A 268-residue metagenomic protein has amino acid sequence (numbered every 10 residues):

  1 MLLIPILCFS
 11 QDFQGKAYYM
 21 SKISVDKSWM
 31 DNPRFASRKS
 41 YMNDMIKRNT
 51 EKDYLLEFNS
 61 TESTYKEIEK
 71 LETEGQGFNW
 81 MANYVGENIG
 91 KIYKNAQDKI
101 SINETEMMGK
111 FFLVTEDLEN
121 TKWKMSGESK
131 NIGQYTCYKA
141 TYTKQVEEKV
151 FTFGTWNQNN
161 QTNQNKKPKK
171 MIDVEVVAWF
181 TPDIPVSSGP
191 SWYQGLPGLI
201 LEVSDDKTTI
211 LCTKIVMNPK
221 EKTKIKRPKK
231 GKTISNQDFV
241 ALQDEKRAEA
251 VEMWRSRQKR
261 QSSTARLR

Functional and structural regions predicted by a protein language model:
M1-L2: Sec-dependent signal peptide recognition, specifically the positively charged N-region followed immediately by
I6-S10: Sec/Tat signal peptide C-region and signal peptidase I cleavage site
D12-R268: Extended soluble regions of mature proteins
